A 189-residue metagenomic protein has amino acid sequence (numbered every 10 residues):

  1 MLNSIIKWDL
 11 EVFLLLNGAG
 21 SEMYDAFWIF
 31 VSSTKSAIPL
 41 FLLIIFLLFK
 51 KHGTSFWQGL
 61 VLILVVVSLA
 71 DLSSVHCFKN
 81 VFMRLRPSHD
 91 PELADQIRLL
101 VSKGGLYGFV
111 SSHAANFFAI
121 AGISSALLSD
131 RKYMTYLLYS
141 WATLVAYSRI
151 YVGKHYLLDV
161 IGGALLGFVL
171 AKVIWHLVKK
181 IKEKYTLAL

Functional and structural regions predicted by a protein language model:
M1-L40, V75-G105, L189: N-terminal transmembrane-helix/juxtamembrane module of multi-pass inner/ER membrane proteins
M23-Y24, G53-G59, D130-T135, L157: Membrane-helix interface segments
P39-L48, L64-V65, V169-V173: Hydrophobic core of alpha-helical transmembrane segments in multi-pass integral membrane proteins
L40-K50, F118-S125: Hydrophobic, aromatic-rich transmembrane alpha-helices and their immediate juxtamembrane boundary segments
I44, L69, S73-F78, L170-V178: Alpha-helical membrane-inserting segments
I45-S74: Interfacial segments of alpha-helical transmembrane regions
L64-K79, M134-S148: Small-polar-interrupted transmembrane alpha-helices in polytopic inner-membrane proteins
R98-L189: Membrane-embedded catalytic cores of phosphoryl/pyrophosphoryl-handling enzymes
